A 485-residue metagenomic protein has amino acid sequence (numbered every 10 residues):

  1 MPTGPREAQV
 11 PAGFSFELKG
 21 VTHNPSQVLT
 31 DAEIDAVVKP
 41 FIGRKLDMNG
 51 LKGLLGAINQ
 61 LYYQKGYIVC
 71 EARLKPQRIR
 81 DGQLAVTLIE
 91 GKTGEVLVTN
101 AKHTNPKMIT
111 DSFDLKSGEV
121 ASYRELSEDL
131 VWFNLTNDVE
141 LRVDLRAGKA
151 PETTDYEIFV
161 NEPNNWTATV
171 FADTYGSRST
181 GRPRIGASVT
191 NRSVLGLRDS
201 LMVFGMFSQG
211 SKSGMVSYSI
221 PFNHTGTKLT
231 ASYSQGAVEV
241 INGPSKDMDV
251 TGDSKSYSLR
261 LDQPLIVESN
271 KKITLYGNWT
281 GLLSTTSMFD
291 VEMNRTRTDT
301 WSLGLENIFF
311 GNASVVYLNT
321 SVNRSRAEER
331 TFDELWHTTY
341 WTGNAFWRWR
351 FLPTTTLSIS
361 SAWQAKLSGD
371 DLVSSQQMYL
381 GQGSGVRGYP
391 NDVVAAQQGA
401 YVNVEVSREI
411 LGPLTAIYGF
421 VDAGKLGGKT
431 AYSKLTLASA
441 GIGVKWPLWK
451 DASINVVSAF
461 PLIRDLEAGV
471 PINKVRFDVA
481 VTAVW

Functional and structural regions predicted by a protein language model:
M1-G176, F204-S213, W341, S361: Periplasmic polypeptide-binding modules associated with outer-membrane biogenesis and secretion
L141, W166-A168, L195-L201, H224-T230 (+6 more regions): Repeated loop/turn-to-beta-strand initiation elements of outer-membrane beta-barrel proteins
L145, W166-G176, A187-N191, L197-Q209 (+7 more regions): Transmembrane beta-strand segments that form the barrel wall of outer-membrane beta-barrel proteins
E152, G181-I185, G210-G214, D253-Y257 (+5 more regions): Residues that define the transmembrane beta-barrel architecture of outer-membrane proteins
V160, N191-S193, I220-F222, Q263-L265 (+6 more regions): Residue-level signature of outer-membrane beta-barrel architecture
V189, V444-S453, I472-W485: Outer-membrane beta-barrel "beta-signal"
S234-P264, E268, L282-M288, S458-F477: Outer-membrane beta-barrel translocator/channel fold
T285-A423, G427-G428, G469: C-terminal outer-membrane beta-barrel translocator/porin domains of Gram-negative envelope proteins and their
